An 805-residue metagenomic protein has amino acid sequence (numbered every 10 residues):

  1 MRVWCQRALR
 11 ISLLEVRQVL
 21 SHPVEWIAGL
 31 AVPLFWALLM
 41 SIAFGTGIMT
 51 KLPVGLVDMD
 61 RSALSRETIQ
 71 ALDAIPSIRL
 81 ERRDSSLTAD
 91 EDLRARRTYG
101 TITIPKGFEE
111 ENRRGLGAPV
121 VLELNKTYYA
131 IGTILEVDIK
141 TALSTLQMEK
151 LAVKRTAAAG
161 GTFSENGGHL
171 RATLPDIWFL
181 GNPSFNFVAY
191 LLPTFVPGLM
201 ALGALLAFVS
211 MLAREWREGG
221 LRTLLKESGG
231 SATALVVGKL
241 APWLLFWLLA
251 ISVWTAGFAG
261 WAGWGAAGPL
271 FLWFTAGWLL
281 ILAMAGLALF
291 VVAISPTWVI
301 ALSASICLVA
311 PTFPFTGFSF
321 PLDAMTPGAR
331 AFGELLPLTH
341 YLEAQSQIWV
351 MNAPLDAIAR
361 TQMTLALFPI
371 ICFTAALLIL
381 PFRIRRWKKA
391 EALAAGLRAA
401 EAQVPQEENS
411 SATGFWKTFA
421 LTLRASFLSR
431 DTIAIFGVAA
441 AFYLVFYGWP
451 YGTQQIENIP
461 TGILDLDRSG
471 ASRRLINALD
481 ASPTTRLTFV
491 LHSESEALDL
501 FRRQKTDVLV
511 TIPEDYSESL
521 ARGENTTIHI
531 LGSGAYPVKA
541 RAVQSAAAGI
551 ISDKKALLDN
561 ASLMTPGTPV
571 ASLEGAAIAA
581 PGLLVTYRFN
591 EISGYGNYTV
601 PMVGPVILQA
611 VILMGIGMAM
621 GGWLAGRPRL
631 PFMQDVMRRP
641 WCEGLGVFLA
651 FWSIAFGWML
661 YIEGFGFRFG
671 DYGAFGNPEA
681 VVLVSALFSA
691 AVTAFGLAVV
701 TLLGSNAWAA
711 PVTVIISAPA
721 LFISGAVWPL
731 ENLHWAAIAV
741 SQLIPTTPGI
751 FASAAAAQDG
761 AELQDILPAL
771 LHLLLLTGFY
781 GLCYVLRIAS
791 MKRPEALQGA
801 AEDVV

Functional and structural regions predicted by a protein language model:
M1-A189, L393-N597, S790-V805: Extracytoplasmic/periplasmic domains immediately adjacent to an N-terminal transmembrane anchor in multi-pass membrane
C5, L9-L13, A189, S228-A241 (+9 more regions): Alpha-helical membrane-protein architecture signal
R10-Q18, A293, E334, Q347 (+5 more regions): Short amphipathic alpha-helical coupling elements at transmembrane boundaries
P23-V24, T233, V299, D431 (+2 more regions): Residues that define the loop-to-transmembrane-helix transition and helix capping in multi-pass membrane transporters
A28-G29, P193, V237-G238, A301-A304 (+4 more regions): Hydrophobic core positions of alpha-helical segments in small-molecule transporters and transporter systems
F35, L39-M40, R61, E81 (+13 more regions): Membrane-spanning alpha-helical segments of multipass transporters and channels
F35-M40, W178-A259, V445, T586-F667: Hydrophobic alpha-helical transmembrane segments of multi-pass membrane transport proteins
G168, V209, S572, A576 (+3 more regions): Small-molecule-sensing regulatory modules
